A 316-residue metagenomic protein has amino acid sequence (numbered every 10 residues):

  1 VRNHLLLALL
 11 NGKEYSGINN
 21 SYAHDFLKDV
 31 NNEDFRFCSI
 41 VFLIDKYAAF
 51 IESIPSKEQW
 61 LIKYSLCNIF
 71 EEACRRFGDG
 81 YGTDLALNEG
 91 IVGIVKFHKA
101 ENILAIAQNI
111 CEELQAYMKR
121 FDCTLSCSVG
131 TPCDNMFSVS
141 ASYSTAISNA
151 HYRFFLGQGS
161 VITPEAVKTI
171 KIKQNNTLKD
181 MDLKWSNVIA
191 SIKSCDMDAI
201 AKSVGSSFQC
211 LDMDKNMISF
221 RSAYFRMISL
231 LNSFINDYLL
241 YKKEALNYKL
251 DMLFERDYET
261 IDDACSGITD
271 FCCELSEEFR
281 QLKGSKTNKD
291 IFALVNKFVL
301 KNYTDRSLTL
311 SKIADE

Functional and structural regions predicted by a protein language model:
V1-N109, T131-F154, Q158-I192, A199 (+1 more regions): Interdomain helical linkers/hinges and coiled-coil/dimerization scaffolds that transmit conformational signals
L10, G78, Y238-L239, Y303: A broad structural signal for alpha-helix termini and local helix breaks/kinks
Y22, K202-V204, T309-I313: Short coil/turn segments at secondary-structure boundaries
I69-G93, F97-L104, C111-M136, H151-G157 (+5 more regions): Cytosolic nucleotide-binding catalytic cores of signal-transduction proteins
V167-N302, D315-E316: Alpha-helical bundle regulatory/interaction domains
